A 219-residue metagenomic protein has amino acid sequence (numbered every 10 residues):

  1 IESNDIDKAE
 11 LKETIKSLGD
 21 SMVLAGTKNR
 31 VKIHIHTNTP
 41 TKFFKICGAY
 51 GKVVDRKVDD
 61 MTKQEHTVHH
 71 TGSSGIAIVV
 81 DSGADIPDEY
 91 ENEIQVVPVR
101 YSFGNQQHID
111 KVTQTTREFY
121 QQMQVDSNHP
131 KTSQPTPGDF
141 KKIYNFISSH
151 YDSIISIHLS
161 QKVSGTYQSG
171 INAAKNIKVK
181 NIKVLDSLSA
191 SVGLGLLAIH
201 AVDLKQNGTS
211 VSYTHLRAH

Functional and structural regions predicted by a protein language model:
I1-H69: Gly/His-enriched, cation/cofactor- and phosphate-binding structural elements
A25, K32-H34, S153-S160, K183-D186 (+1 more regions): Short glycine-rich or small-residue beta-strand-to-loop segments that form or flank ligand, phosphate, metal/Fe-S
N29-K32, T37-T39, A84-D85, L159-Y167 (+1 more regions): Gly/Ser/Thr-rich loops at beta-strand to alpha-helix junctions that form or flank small-molecule/cofactor-binding
A77-D139: N-terminal glycine-rich anion-binding loop in soluble enzyme alpha/beta folds
L159-K178, L196-A198: Short Gly/Thr/Asp-enriched flexible loops that form oxyanion-binding sites at enzyme active sites
A174-G193, S210: Short, acidic/small-residue loops that bind anionic groups at enzyme active sites
N207-Y213: Short, charged, surface-exposed loops that flank catalytic or proteolytic processing sites
T214-H219: Conserved small/polar residues in nucleotide/adenosyl-binding loops
